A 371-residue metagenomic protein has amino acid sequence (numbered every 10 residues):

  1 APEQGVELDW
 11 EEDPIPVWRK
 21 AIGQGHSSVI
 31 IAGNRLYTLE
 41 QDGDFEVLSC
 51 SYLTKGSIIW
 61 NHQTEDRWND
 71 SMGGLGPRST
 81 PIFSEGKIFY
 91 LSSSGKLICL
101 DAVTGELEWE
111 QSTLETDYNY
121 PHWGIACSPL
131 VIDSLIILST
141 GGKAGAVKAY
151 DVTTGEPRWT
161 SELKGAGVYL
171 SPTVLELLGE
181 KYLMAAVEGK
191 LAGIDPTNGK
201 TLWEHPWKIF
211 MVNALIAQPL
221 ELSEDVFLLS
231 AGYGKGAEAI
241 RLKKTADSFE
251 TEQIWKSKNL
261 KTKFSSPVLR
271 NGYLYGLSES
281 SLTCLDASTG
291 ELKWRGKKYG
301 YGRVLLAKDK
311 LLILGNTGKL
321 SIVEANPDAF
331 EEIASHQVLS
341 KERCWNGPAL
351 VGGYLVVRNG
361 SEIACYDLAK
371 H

Functional and structural regions predicted by a protein language model:
A1-H371: Noncatalytic, solvent-exposed loop/strand surfaces of beta-propeller-type extracellular/periplasmic domains
